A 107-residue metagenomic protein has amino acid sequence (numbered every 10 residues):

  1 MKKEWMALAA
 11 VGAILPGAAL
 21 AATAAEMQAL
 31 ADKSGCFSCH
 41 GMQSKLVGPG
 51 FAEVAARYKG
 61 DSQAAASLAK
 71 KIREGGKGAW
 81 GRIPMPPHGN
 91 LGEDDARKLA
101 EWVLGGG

Functional and structural regions predicted by a protein language model:
M1-L8: Bacterial N-terminal signal peptides that target proteins for export
L8-G17: Bacterial N-terminal signal peptides
P16-A31, R57-K59: Electrostatic cytochrome c docking/interface patches
S34-M42, L99: The canonical Cys-X-X-Cys-His
H40, R73, V103-L104: Protein kinase-like catalytic domain
V47-Y58, R73-A100: Axial heme c-ligation environment in periplasmic c-type cytochrome domains
